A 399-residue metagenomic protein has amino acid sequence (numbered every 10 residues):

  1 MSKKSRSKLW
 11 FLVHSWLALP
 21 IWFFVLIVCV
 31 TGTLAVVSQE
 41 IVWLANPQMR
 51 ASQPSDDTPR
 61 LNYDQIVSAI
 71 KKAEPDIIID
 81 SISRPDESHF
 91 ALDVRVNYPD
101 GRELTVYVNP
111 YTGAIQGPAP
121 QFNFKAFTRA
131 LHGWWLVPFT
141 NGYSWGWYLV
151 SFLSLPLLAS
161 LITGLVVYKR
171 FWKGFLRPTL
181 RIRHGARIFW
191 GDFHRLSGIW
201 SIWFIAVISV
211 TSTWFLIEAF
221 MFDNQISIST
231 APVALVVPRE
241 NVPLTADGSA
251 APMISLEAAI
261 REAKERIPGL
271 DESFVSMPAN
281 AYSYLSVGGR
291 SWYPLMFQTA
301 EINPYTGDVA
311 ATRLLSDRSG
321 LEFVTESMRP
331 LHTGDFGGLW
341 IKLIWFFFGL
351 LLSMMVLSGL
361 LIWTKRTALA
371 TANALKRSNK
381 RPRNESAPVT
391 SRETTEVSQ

Functional and structural regions predicted by a protein language model:
M1-Q399: Conserved histidines in hydrophobic membrane contexts and catalytic metal-binding motifs
